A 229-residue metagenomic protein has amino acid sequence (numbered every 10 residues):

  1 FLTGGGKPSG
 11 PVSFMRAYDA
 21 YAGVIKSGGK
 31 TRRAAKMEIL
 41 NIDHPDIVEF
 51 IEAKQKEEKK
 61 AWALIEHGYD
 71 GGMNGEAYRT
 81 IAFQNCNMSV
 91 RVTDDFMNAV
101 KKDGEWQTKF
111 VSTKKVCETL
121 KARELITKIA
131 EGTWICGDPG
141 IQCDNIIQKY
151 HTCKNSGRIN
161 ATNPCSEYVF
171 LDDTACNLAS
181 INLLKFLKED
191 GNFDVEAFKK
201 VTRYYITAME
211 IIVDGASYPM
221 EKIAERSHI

Functional and structural regions predicted by a protein language model:
F1-A197, D214-H228: Active-site cavity-forming subdomains of large catalytic enzyme subunits
A179, Y204-T207: Short His-Asn-centered micro-motif
K200-R203, E210: Active-site helix-to-loop segments that bind/position phosphate- or nucleotide-bearing substrates and donors across
A208-M209, K222: Generic alpha-helical secondary structure signal
